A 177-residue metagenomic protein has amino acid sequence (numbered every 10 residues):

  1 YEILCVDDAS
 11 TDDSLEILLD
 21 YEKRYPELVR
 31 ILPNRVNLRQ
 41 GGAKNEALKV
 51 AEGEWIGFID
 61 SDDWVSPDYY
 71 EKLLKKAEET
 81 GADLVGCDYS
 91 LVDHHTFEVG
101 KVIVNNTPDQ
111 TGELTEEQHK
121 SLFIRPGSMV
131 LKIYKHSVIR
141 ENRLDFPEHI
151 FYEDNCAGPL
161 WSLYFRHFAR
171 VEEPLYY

Functional and structural regions predicted by a protein language model:
Y1-Y177: Nucleotide-sugar donor-binding/catalytic module of glycosyltransferases that assemble extracellular/cell-envelope
